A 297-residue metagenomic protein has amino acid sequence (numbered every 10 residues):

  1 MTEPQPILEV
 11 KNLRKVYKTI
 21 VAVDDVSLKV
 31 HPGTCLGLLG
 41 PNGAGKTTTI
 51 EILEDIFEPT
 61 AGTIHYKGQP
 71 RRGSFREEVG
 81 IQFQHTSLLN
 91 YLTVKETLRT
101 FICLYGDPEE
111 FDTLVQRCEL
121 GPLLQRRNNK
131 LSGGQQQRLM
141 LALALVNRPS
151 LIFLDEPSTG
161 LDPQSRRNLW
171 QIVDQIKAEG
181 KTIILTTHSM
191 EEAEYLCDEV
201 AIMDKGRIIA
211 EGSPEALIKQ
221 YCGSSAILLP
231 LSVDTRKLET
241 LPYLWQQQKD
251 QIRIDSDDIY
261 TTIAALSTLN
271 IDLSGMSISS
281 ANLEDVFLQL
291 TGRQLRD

Functional and structural regions predicted by a protein language model:
E54: Helix-to-loop junction immediately C-terminal to a conserved catalytic motif
G62-F75: Conserved ABC transporter NBD signature motif
R99, C103, P108-L123: Conserved ABC ATPase "signature" region
R148: Conserved catalytic motifs of ABC-family nucleotide-binding domains
I152-E156: Catalytic Walker B motif of ABC-type/P-loop ATPase nucleotide-binding domains
Q171-D257: ABC transporter nucleotide-binding domain
G223-D297: Short, charged/small-residue-rich alpha-helical element at the C-terminal edge of ABC transporter nucleotide-binding
